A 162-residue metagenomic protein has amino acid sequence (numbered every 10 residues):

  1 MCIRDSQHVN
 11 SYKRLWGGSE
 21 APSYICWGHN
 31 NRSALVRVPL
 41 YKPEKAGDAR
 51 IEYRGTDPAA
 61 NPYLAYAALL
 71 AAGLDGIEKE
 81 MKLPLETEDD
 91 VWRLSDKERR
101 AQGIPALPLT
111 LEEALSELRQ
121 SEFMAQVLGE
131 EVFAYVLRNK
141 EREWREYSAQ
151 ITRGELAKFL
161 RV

Functional and structural regions predicted by a protein language model:
M1-I3: Conserved small/polar residues in nucleotide/adenosyl-binding loops
S6, N10, G47, R138-E141 (+1 more regions): Generic detection of intrinsically disordered/low-complexity segments and helix-coil linkers/edges
H8-A101: C-terminal catalytic subdomain
V91-V162: Acidic, glycine-enriched catalytic cores built around paired aspartates
